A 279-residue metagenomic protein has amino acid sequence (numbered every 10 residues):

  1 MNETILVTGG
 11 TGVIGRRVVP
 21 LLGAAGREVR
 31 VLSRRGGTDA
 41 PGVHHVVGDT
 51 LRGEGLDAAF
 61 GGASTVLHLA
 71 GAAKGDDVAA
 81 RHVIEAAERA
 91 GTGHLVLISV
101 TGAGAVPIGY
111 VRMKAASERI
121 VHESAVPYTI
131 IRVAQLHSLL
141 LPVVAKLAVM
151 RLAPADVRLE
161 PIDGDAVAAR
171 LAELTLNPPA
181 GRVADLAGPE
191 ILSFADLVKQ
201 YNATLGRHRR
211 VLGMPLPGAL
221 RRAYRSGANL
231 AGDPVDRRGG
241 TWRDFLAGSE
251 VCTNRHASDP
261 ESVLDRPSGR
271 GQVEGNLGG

Functional and structural regions predicted by a protein language model:
N2-E3, D165-G279: Mid/C-terminal beta-alpha module of Rossmann-like enzyme folds, strongest in SDR-family dehydrogenases/epimerases
N2-R27: N-terminal Rossmann NAD(P)H-binding glycine-rich loop of SDR-like oxidoreductase domains
T8, D77, P107-A115, V157-D165 (+2 more regions): Short-chain dehydrogenase/reductase
T8, L32, L69-A70, L95-V100 (+1 more regions): SDR active-site strand-loop-helix element
V31-G37, D49-L51: N-terminal Rossmann-fold cofactor-binding loop
H44-V46, G53-L95, R112-E123: NAD(P)-cofactor binding segment of oxidoreductase domains
S99, G104, A116-P142: Conserved beta-loop-beta element that borders a ligand/cofactor-binding pocket
P142-I162, A166, P178: A conserved pocket-lining segment of Rossmann-fold NAD(P)-dependent short-chain dehydrogenase/reductase
